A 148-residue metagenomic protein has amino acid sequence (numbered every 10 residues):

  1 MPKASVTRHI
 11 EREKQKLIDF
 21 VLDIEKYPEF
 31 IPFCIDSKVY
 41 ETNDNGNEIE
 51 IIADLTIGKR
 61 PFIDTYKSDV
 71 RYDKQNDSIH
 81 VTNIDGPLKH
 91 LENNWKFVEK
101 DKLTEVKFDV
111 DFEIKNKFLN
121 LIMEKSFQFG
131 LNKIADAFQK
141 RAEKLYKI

Functional and structural regions predicted by a protein language model:
M1-E48, K102: Hydrophobic ligand-binding cavity/cleft-lining segments
P2-V6, I51, Y66, L91: Structural detector for hydrophobic anchor residues on beta-strands
V6-R8, A53-L55, F108-V110: A structural signal for short, well-ordered beta-strand segments
L17-F20, Y27, A53, V70 (+2 more regions): Hydrophobic pocket/interface hotspot
F20-D23, I49-A53, Q75-V81: Short Pro/Gly-enriched beta-strand edge/turn motifs at strand-loop
P28-E29, D36, E41-N43, T56-E105 (+3 more regions): Hydrophobic-ligand binding "helix-grip"
I114-I148: A conserved amphipathic terminal alpha-helix motif
